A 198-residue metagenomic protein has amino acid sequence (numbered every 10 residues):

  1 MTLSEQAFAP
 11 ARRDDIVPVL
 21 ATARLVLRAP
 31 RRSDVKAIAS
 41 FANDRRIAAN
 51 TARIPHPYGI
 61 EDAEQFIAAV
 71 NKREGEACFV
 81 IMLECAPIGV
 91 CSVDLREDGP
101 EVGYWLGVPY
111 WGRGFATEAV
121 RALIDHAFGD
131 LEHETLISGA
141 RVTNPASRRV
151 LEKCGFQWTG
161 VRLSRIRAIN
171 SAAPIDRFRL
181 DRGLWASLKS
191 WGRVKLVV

Functional and structural regions predicted by a protein language model:
M1-A49, C78-V198: Acyl-donor (CoA/ACP) binding surface of acyl/acetyltransferases
R46-A68: Conserved GNAT-fold acetyl-CoA-binding loop/helix
A69-G75: Short loop/turn motifs at secondary-structure junctions and domain boundaries
